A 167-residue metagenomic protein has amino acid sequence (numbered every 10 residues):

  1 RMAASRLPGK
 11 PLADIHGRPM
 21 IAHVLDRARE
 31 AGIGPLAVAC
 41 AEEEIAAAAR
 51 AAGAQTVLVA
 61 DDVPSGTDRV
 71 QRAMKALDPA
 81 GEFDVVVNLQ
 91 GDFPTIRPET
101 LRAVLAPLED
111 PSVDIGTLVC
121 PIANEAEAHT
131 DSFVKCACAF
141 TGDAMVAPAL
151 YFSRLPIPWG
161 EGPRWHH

Functional and structural regions predicted by a protein language model:
R1-C40: N-terminal glycine-rich phosphate-binding loop and ensuing alpha1 helix
I33, G81-F83, D110-D114: Short, high-confidence coil segments that cap the C-terminus of an alpha-helix and link into the following beta-strand
E44-L89, F93-A103: Short phosphate-binding loop-to-helix
I96-H167: Conserved core of the sugar-phosphate nucleotidyltransferase
